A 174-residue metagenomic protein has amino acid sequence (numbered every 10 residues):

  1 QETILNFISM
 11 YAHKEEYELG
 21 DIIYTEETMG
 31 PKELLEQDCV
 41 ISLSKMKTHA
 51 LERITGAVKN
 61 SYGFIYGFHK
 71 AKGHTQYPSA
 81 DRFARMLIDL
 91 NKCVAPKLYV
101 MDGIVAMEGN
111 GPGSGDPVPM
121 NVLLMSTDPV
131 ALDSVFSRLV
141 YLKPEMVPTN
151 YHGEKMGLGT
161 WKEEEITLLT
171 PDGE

Functional and structural regions predicted by a protein language model:
Q1-E174: Extended, low-polarity segments enriched in aliphatic/aromatic residues
